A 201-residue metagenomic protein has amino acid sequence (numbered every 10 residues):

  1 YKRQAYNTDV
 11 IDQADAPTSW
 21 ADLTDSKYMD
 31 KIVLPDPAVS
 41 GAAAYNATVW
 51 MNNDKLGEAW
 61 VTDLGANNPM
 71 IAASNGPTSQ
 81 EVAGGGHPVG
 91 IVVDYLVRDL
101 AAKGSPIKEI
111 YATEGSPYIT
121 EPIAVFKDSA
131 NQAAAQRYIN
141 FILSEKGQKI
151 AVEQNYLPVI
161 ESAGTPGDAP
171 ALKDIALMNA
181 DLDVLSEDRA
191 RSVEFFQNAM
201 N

Functional and structural regions predicted by a protein language model:
K2-G86: Extracytoplasmic ligand-binding site segments that recognize negatively charged/polar headgroups
A5-V10, M51, T120-N131, I150-A151: A bilobed periplasmic-binding-protein/Venus flytrap-type ligand-binding module shared by bacterial periplasmic
V10-D12, D30, A38-A42, Y95-R98 (+3 more regions): Solvent-exposed loop/turn segments at secondary-structure junctions within structured extracellular/periplasmic domains
K27-P35, I142-G164: Periplasmic-binding protein-like
A59, V159-N201: An extracytoplasmic/periplasmic, membrane-proximal ligand-sensing/linker region
W60, V93, E121, A130-I142 (+1 more regions): Short amphipathic alpha-helical coupling segments at ligand-binding clamshell hinges and other catalytic/signaling
T62-G65, I71-A72, G104-S129: Periplasmic-binding protein-like
P88-P106, N155: A ligand-binding cleft/hinge motif common to bilobed small-molecule-binding domains
